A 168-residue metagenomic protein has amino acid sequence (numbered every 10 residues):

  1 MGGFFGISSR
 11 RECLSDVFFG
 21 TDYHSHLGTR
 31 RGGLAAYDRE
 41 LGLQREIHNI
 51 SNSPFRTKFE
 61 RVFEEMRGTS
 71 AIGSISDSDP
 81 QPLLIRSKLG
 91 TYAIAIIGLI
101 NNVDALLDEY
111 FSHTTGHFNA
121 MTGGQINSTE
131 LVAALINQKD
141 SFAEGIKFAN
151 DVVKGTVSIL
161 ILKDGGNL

Functional and structural regions predicted by a protein language model:
M1-L168: Conserved short alpha-helical segments that host acidic/polar catalytic motifs at enzyme active sites
